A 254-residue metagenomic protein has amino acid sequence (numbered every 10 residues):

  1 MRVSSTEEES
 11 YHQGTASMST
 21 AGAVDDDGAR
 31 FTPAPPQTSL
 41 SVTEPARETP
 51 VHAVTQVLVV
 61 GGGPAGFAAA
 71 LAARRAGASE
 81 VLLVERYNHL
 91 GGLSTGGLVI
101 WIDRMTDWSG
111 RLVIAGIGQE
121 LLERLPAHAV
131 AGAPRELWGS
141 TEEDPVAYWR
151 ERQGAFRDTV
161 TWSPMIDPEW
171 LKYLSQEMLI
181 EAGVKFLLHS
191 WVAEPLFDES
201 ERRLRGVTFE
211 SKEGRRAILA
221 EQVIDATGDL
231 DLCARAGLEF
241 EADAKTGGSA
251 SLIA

Functional and structural regions predicted by a protein language model:
A16, G22-F31, P36, A46 (+5 more regions): Conserved N-terminal/central alpha/beta ligand/cofactor-binding core
H52-G63: Beta1/beta-strand and adjacent pyrophosphate-binding region of the FAD-binding site in flavoprotein oxidoreductases
A53-T55, E213-Q222: Core beta-strand elements of the Rossmann-like FAD/NAD(P) dinucleotide-binding domain in flavoenzyme oxidoreductases
V60, V84-E85: The conserved SAM/SAH-binding core of class I Rossmann-like methyltransferase domains, concentrating on the hydrophobic
G66: N-terminal Rossmann-fold NAD(P) dinucleotide-binding loop
A73: Aromatic pocket-lining residues of Rossmann-like dinucleotide-binding sites
L196-A217: Conserved beta-strand-loop-beta-strand element in the redox core of flavoprotein oxidoreductases
D225-A254: Glycine-rich loop(s) and the adjacent beta-strand/alpha-helix scaffold that form part
